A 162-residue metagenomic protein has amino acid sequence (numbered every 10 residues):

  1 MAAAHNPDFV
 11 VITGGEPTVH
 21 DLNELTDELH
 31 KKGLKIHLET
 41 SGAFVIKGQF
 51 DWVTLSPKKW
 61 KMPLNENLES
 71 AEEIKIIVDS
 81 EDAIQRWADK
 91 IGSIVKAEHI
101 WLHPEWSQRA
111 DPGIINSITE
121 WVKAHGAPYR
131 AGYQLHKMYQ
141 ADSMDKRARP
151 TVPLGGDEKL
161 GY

Functional and structural regions predicted by a protein language model:
M1-I12: Glycine/small-residue-rich loop that forms an oxyanion/phosphate-binding "nest" at active or ligand-binding sites
P7-F9, T18-G161: Conserved AdoMet/S-adenosylmethionine-binding subsite of the radical SAM
G14-E16: Short, glycine/charge-rich beta-strand/loop segments that flank catalytic centers and engage negatively charged groups
